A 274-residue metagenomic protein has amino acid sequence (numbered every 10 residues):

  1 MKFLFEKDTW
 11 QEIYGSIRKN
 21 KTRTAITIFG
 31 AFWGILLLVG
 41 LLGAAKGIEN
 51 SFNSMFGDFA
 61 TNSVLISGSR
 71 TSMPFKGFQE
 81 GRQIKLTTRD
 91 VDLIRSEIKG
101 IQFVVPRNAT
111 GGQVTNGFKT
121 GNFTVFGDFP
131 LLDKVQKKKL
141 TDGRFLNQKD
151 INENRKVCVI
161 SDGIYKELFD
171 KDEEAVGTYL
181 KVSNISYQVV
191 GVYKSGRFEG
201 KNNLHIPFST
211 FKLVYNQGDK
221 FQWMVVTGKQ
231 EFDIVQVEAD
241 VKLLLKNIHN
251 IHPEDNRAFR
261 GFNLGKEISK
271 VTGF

Functional and structural regions predicted by a protein language model:
M1-I35: N-terminal Sec/SRP start-transfer signal
T9, I13, S51-F52, D90-L93 (+5 more regions): Hydrophobic alpha-helical segments typical of transmembrane helices and their membrane-interface/capping positions
G34-A45, E49: Alpha-helical transmembrane segments
K46-T124, L131, E167, K212-L213 (+2 more regions): Hydrophobic, regular-secondary-structure patches
L65, Q102-V105, K181, G191 (+2 more regions): Residues embedded in well-ordered beta-strands within globular domains across many folds
I66, L86, G127-D128, V159-I160 (+3 more regions): A conserved hydrophobic position in a structured secondary element of the catalytic/binding core that shapes
L131-L146, K156-P253: Mid-to-C-terminal secondary-structure elements that act as membrane-proximal/extracytoplasmic interface segments
P253-F274: Peri-transmembrane interface segments
